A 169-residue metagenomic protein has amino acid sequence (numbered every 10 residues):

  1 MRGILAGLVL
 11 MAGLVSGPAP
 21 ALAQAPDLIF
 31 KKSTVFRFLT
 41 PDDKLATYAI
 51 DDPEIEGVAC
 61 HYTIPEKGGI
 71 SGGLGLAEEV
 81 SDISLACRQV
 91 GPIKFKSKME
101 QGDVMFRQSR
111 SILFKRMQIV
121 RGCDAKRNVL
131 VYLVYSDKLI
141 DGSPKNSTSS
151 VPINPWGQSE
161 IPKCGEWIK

Functional and structural regions predicted by a protein language model:
M1, P20, L74-G75: Composition- and surface-driven signal marking solvent-exposed, interaction-prone regions in large proteins
M1-L8: Bacterial N-terminal signal peptides that target proteins for export
L10, D43-A46, R116-M117: Short alpha-helical segments and helix-capping/turn motifs at coil-helix boundaries
A12-A21: C-terminal segment of classical bacterial N-terminal signal peptides
Q24-S84: N-terminal secretory signal peptides
P26, K94-K169: Low-complexity intrinsically disordered segments
I50-D52, P65, V90-P92, D137 (+1 more regions): Generic structural motif
G57-A125: Mature extracytoplasmic domains of secretory-pathway proteins
